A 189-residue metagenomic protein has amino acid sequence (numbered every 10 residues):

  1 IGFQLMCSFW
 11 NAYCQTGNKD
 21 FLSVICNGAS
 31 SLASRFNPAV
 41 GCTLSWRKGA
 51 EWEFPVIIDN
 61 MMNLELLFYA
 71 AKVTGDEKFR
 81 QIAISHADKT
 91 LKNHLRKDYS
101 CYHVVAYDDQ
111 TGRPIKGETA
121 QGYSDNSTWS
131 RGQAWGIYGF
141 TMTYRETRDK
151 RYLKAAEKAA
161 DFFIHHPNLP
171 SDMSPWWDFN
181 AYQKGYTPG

Functional and structural regions predicted by a protein language model:
I1-G189: Glycan-recognition and catalytic cores of secretory/periplasmic carbohydrate-active enzymes
